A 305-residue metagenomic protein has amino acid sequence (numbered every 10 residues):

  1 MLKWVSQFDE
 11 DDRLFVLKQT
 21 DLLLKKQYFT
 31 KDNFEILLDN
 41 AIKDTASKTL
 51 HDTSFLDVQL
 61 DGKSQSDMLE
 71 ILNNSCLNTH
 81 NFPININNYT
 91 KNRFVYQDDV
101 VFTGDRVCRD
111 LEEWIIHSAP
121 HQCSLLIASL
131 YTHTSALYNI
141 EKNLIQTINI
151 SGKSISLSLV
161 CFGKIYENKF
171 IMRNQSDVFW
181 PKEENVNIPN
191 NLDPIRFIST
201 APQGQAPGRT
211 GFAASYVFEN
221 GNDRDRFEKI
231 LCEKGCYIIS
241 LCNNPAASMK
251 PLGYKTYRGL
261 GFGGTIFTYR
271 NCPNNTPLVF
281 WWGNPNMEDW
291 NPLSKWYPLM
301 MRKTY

Functional and structural regions predicted by a protein language model:
M1-T53, D61-G62, I116-Y305: PRPP-dependent phosphoribosyltransferase catalytic core
S54-L56, F94-V95: Conserved beta-strand elements of the Class I
V58-L72: Short, charged N-terminal beta->alpha structural module
E70-H80: Short helix-loop-beta junction
H80-N92: Short acidic low-complexity segments
Q97-R106: Ser/Thr-glycine-rich phosphate-binding loops at phosphate-binding pockets of nucleotides, nucleotide cofactors
D105-D110, L137-E141: A short secondary-structure junction signal
E112-W114: Glycine-rich, phosphate-binding/catalytic loops in enzymes
